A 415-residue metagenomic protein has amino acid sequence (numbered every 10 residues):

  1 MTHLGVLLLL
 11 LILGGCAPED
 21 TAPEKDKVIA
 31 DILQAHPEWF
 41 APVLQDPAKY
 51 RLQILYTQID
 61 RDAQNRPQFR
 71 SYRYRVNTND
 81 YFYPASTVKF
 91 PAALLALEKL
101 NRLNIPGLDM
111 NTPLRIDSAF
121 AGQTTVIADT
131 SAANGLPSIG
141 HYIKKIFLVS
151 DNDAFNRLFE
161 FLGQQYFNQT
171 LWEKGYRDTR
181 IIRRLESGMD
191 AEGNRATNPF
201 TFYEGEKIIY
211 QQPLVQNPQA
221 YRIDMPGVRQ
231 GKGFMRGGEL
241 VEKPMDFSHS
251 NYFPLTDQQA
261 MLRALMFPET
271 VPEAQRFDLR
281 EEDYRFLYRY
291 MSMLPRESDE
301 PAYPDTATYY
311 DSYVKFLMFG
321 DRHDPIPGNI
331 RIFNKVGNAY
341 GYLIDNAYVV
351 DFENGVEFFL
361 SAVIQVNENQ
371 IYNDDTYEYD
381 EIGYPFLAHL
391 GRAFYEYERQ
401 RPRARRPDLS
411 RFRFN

Functional and structural regions predicted by a protein language model:
M1-L7: Sec-dependent signal peptide recognition, specifically the positively charged N-region followed immediately by
G14-G15: C-terminal motif of bacterial Sec signal peptides marking the signal peptidase cleavage site
E19-D80, R102, A393: Beta-lactamase-like hydrolase cores
D20-H36, K49, S118-A119, V126 (+2 more regions): Active-site-adjacent helix/loop patches that line small-molecule binding or acyl-intermediate pockets
D20-P37, G237-N415: Structured C-terminal helix/loop/strand segments within mature extracytoplasmic catalytic/sensor domains
I54-I59, G107-I127, L162-G163, R184-G193 (+2 more regions): Acidic helix-start/capping segments at beta-turn-to-alpha-helix junctions
F82-D109, L114, L360: Active-site SXXK
K89-A96, I146, L171, Q258 (+3 more regions): Residue-level preference for non-acidic, small/hydrophobic
